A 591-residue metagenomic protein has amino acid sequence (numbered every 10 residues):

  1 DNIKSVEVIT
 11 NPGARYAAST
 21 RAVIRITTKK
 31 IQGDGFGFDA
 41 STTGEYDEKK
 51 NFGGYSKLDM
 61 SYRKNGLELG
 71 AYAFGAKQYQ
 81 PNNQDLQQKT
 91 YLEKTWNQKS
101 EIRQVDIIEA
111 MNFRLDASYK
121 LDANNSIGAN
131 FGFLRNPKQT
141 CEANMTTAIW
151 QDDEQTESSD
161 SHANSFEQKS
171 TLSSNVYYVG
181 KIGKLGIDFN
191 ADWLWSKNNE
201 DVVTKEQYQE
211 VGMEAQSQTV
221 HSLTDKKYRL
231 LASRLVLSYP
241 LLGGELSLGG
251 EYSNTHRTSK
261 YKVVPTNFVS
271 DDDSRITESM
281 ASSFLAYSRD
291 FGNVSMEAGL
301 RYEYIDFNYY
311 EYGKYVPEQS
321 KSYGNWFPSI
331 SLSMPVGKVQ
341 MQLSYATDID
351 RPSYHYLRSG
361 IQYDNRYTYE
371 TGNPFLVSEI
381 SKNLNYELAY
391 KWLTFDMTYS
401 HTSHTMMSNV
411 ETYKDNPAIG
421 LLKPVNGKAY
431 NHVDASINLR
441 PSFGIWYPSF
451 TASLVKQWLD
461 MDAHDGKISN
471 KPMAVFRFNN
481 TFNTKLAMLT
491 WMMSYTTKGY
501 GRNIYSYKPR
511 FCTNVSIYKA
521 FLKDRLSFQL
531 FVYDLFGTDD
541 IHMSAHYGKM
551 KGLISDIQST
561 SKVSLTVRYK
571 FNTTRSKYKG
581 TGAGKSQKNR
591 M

Functional and structural regions predicted by a protein language model:
V8, A18-T42, G54-S56: N-terminal periplasmic accessory domains that precede and gate Gram-negative outer-membrane beta-barrel machines
T28-T42, N83, Q87, M111-L115 (+6 more regions): Surface-exposed extracellular loop regions of Gram-negative outer-membrane beta-barrel proteins
T42-E48, K64, G75-Y79, F133-Q139 (+17 more regions): Transmembrane beta-strands of outer-membrane beta-barrel pores
K50-N83, K94-E142, S170-L172, G180 (+3 more regions): Transmembrane beta-barrel wall of Gram-negative outer-membrane proteins
N112-P137, H162-Y312, P335, V339-Q340 (+3 more regions): Face-selective signature of the C-terminal outer-membrane beta-barrel domain
L230-R234, M280-S282, T371, V377 (+4 more regions): Outer membrane beta-barrel strand-and-loop segments of large Gram-negative receptors, especially TonB-dependent
R275-E278, E318-K321, I349-S403, L421-D434 (+1 more regions): Outer-membrane beta-barrel signature, preferentially recognizing the C-terminal barrel domain of Gram-negative
F521-M591: C-terminal beta-signal and adjacent terminal beta-strands/loops of Gram-negative outer-membrane beta-barrel proteins
